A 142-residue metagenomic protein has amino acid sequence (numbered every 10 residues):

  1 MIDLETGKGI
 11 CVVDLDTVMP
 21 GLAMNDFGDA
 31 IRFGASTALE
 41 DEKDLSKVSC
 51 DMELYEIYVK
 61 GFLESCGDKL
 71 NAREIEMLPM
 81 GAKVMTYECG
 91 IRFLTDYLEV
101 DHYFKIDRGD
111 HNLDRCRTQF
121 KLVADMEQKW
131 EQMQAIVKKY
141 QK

Functional and structural regions predicted by a protein language model:
M1-N25: Active-site acidic catalytic loop and adjacent metal/ATP-binding pocket of ATP-dependent phosphoryl transfer enzymes
D3-K8, G67, A72-R73: Intrinsically disordered, low-complexity coil segments
M19, G81-M85: Transmembrane helix-bundle signature of multi-pass membrane transporters/permeases
M24-D68, V84-Y103: Active-site activation/catalytic loop segments of kinase-like enzymes and analogous catalytic loops in related
L70-A82: All-alpha amphipathic helical-bundle segments outside canonical DNA-binding/catalytic cores that form hydrophobic
E88-K142: ATP/Mg2+ or Mg2+-diphosphate-binding catalytic cores that bind nucleotide phosphates or diphosphates via glycine-rich
